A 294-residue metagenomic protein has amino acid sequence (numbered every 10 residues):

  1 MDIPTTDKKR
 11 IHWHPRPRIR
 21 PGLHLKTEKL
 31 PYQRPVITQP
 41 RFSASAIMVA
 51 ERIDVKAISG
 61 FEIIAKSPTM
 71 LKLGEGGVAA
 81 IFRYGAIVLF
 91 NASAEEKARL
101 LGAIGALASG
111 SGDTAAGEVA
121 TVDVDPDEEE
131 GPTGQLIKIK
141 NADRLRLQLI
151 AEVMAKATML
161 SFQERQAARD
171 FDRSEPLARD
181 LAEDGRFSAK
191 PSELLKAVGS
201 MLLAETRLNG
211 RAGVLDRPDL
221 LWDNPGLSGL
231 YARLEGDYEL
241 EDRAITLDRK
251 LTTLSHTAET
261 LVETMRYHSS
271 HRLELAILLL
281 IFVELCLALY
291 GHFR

Functional and structural regions predicted by a protein language model:
D2-A142: Short Lys/Arg-enriched alpha/beta "domain-start" segment
I58, L100, I104, S174-L177 (+3 more regions): Generic structural signal of hydrophobic/aromatic residues within well-ordered alpha-helices of folded domains
R99-A103, M159, Q163-Q166, K250: Hydrophobic side chains in well-ordered alpha-helices
G102-S109, R165, R169-D172, G213: Short, intrinsically disordered, mixed-charge
G134-Q135, R179-D180, P225-G226, S269: Short, flexible segments with low predicted structural confidence
L145-G210: Membrane-proximal low-complexity regions enriched in glycine and acidic/polar residues
G185-G291: Membrane-associated alpha-helical segments
